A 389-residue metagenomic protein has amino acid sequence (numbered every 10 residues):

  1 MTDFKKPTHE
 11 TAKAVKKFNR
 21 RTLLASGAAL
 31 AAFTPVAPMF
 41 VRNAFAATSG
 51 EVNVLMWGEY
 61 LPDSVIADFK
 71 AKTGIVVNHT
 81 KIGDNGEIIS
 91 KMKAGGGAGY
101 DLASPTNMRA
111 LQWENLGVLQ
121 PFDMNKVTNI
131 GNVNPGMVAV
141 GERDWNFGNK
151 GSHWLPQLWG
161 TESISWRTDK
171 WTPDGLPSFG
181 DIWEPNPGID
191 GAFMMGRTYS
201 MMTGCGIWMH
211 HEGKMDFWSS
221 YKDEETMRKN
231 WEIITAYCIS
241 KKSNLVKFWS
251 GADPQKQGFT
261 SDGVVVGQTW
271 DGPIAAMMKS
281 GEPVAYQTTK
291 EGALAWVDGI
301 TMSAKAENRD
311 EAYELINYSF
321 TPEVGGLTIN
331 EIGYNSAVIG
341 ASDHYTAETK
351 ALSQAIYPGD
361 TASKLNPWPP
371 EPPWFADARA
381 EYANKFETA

Functional and structural regions predicted by a protein language model:
M1-F18, A29-A32, R42: N-terminal secretory signal peptides
F45-Q112: Early extracytoplasmic/lumenal segment of secretory-pathway proteins
A46, L294, S303-K364: Mature extracytoplasmic/periplasmic domains
Y100-S104, F248, V265-W270: Paired acidic/hydrophobic, glycine-rich loop segments that form the ligand-binding mouth/hinge of periplasmic-binding
R109-Q112, Q268-P283: A ligand-binding cleft/hinge motif common to bilobed small-molecule-binding domains
E114-V246, S250-P254: Extracytoplasmic ligand-binding site segments that recognize negatively charged/polar headgroups
E232, A236-K241, S280-T301: Periplasmic-binding protein-like
G359-A389: Conserved C-terminal helix/tail region of periplasmic/extracytoplasmic solute-binding proteins
